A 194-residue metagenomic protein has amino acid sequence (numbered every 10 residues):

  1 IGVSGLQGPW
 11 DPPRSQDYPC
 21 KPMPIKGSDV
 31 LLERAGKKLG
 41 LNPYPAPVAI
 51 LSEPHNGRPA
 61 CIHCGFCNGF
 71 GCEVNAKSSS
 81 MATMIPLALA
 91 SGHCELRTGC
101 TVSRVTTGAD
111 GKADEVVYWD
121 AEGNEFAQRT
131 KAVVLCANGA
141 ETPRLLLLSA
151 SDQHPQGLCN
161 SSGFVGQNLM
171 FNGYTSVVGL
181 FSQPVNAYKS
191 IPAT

Functional and structural regions predicted by a protein language model:
I1-T101: Conserved redox-cofactor binding core of oxidoreductases
D17-Y18, C64, G69-G71, N75-K77 (+4 more regions): Mixed-charge, polar/low-complexity N-terminal
N56-A60, G108-D114: A short, glycine/Asx- and small/polar-enriched loop/turn that sits immediately N-terminal to a beta-strand
A90-S91, C100, R104-G108, V116-P192: Glycine-rich loop(s) and the adjacent beta-strand/alpha-helix scaffold that form part
